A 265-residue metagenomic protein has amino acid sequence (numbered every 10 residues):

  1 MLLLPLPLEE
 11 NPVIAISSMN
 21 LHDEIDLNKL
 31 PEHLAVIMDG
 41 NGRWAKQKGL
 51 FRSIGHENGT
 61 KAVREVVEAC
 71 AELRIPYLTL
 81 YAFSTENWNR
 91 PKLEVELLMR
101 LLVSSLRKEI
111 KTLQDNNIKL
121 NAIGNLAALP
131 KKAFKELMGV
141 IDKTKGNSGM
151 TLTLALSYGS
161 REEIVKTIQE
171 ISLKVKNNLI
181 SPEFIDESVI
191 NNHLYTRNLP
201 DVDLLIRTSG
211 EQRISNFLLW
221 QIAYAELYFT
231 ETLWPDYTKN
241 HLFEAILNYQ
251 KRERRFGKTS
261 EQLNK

Functional and structural regions predicted by a protein language model:
L2-K265: Flexible, compositionally biased loop and terminal segments
